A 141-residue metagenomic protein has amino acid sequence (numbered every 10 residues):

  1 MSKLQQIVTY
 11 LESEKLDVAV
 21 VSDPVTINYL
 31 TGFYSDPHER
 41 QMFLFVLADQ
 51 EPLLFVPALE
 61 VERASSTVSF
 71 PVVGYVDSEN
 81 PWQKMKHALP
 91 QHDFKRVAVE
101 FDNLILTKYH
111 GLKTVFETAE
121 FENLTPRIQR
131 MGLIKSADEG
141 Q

Functional and structural regions predicted by a protein language model:
M1-E51, D93: Terminal domain-start leader segments
S22-P24, V56-L59, V76, V99-N103: Structural motif
G32-F33, T67, Y109-L112: Short amphipathic alpha-helical segments
D36-E39, P71, V115-F116, E139-G140: Short, hinge-like loop/turn segments at secondary-structure boundaries
F55-P81: Compact, glycine/acidic-enriched structural inserts
N80-Q141: Flexible, acidic/His-enriched mid-domain "rim/lid" segments that flank
